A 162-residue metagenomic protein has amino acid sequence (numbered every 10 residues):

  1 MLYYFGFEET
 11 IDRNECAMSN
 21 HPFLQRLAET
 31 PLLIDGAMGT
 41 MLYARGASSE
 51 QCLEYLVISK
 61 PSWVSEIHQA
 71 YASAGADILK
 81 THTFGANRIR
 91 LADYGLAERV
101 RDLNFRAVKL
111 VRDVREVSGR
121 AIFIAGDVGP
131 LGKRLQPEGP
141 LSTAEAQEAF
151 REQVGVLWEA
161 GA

Functional and structural regions predicted by a protein language model:
Y3-A162: Domain-level signal for soluble alpha/beta catalytic cores
